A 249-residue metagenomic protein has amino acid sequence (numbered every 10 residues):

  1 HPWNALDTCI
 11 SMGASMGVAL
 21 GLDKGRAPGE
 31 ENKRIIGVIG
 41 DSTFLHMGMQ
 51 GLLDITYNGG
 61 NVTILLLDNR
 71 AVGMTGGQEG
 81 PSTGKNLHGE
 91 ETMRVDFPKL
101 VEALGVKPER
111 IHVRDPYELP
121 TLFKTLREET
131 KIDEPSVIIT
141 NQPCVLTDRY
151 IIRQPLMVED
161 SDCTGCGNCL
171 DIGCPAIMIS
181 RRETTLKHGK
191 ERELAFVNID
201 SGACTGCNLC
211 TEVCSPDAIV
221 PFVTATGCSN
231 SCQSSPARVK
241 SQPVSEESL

Functional and structural regions predicted by a protein language model:
P2-S136, Y150-I151: Thiamine diphosphate
E31, M157-D162: Generic long, charged, amphipathic alpha-helical segments
I36-V38, F44, I64-L66, R110-V113 (+7 more regions): Structured core elements
R70-V72, L119, V145-L146, R182-T185 (+1 more regions): Surface-exposed, flexible loop/turn segments at secondary-structure boundaries
D115, F123-I151, L156-E159, P175-R182 (+2 more regions): Catalytic or ion-coupling anion/metal-binding cores of large enzyme and transporter domains
T164, N168-R192, F196-N198, T205 (+3 more regions): Iron-sulfur cluster-binding cysteine motifs and their immediate structural context in ferredoxin-like electron-transfer
